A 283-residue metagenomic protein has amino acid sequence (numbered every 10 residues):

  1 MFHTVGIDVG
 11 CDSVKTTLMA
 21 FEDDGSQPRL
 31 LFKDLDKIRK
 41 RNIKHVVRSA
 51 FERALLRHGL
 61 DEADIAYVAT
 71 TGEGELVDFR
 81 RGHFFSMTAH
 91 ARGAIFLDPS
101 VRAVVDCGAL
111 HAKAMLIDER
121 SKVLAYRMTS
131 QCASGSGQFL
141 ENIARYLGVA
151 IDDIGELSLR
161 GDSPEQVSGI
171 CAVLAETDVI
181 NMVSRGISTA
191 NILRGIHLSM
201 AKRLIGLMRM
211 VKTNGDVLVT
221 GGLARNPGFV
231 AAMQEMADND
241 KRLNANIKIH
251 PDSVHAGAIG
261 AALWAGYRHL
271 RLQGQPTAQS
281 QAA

Functional and structural regions predicted by a protein language model:
H3-H45, S49, V123-C132: Short glycine-rich, Thr/Ser-proximal phosphate-binding strand/loop in the N-terminal lobe of ATP-dependent enzymes
D34-K40, A54-T88, M115, L124: Short beta-strand-loop/turn "lid" adjacent to the catalytic site in phosphate-handling enzymes
R39, K122-S163: Glycine-rich phosphate-binding loop plus the immediately following alpha-helix
R53, I192-N214, W264, R268: Phosphate/ATP-binding catalytic cores across multiple sugar-kinase/actin-like superfamilies, primarily ASKHA
S86, Q234-I259: Conserved phosphate-binding/catalytic loops in two-lobed NTP-binding clefts
L140-E141, K248-A283: Glycine-rich phosphate-binding/hydrolytic loop that grips phosphoryl groups
A175-L207, V254: Adenine-nucleotide phosphate-binding core of ATP-dependent small-molecule kinases
R209-M236, H250-V254: Glycine-rich phosphate-binding loops at beta-strand->alpha-helix junctions
